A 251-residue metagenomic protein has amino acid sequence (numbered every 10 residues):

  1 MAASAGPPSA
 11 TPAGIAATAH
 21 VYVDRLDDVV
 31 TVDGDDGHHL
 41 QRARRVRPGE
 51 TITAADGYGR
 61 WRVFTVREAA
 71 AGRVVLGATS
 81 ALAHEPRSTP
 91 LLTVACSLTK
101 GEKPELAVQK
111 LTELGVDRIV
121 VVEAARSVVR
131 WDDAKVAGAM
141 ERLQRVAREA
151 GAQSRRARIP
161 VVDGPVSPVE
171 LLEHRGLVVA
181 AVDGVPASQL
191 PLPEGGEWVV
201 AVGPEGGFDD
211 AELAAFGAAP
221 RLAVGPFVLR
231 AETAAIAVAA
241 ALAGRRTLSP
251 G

Functional and structural regions predicted by a protein language model:
M1-H84: N-terminal positively charged helical leader segments and presequences
A3, P7, H84-V178: RNA substrate-binding interface of SAM-dependent RNA methyltransferases
A19-H20, V29, T51, R73-V74 (+6 more regions): Structural motif
W61, A71, R87-L91, L114 (+1 more regions): Short connector loops at helix/strand junctions that flank enzyme active sites, especially segments positioning acidic
L177-A214, A219-P226: Active-site/ligand-binding-proximal alpha/beta "capping" segment
D210-G251: Structured adenosyl-cofactor binding patch, chiefly the S-adenosyl-L-methionine
